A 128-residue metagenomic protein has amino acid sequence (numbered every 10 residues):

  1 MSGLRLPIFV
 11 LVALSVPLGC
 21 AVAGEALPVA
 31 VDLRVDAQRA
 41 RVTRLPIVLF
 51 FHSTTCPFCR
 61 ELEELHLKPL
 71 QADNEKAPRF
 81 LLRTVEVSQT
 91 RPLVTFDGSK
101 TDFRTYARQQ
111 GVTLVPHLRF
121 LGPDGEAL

Functional and structural regions predicted by a protein language model:
P7-P17: Bacterial N-terminal signal peptides
C20-R39: N-terminal "domain-start" segment that seeds a small globular fold
T43-C56: Short active-site neighborhood of thiol/selenol oxidoreductases, capturing the structured segment around
R44-I47, P78-L81, L114-V115: Loop/turn elements at helix/coil->beta-strand transitions in domains of secreted/extracellular proteins
T54-F58, H66, V87-P92, G125-A127: Solvent-exposed loop/turn segments at secondary-structure junctions within structured extracellular/periplasmic domains
R60-E75: Typically the conserved alpha-helix immediately C-terminal to a functionally engaged Cys/Sec in thioredoxin-like
E75-K100: Thiol-based oxidoreductase modules, predominantly thioredoxin-like and allied folds used for disulfide exchange
L114-L128: A short, hydrophobic beta-strand/beta-hairpin element that forms part of a small beta-sheet core
